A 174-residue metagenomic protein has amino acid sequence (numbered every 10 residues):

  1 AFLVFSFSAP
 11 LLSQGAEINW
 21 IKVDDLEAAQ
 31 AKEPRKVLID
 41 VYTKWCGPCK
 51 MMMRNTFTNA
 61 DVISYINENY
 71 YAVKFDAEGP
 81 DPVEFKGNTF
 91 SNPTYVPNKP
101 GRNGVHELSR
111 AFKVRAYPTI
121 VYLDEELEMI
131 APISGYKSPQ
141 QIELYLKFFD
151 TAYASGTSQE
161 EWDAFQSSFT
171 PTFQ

Functional and structural regions predicted by a protein language model:
A1-A9: Sec-dependent N-terminal signal peptides
A9-G15: Sec/Tat signal peptide C-region and signal peptidase I cleavage site
G15-A16, K113, D124, I130-Q174: Non-globular targeting/processing and membrane-anchoring segments
N19-V37, I66: A short beta-strand-turn-helix
E33-G47, A72: Short active-site neighborhood of thiol/selenol oxidoreductases, capturing the structured segment around
K36, S91-N98, H106-V121: Structural micro-motif
K50-N67: Typically the conserved alpha-helix immediately C-terminal to a functionally engaged Cys/Sec in thioredoxin-like
Y65-F85: Structural microenvironment flanking redox-active thiols in thiol-disulfide oxidoreductases
